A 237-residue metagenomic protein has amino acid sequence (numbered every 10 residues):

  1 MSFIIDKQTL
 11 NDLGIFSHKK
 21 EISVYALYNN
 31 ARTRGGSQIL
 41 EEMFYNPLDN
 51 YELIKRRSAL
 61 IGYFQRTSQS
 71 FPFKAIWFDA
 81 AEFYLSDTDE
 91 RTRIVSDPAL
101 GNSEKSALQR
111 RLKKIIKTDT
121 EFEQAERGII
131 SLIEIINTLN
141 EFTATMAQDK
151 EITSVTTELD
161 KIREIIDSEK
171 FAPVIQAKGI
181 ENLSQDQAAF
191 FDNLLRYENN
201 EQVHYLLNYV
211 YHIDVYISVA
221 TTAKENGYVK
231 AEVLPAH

Functional and structural regions predicted by a protein language model:
M1-P173, Q202, Y209-H212: Conserved amphipathic alpha-helical "coupling/scaffold" segments that transmit conformational changes between domains
I4, Y205-H237: Conserved NTPase motor "head" modules and their coupling/switch loops across ABC/AAA+ ATPases, GTPases, and GHKL ATPases
I166-D192: Extended, charged coiled-coil "arm/hinge" scaffolds of SMC/Rad50-like chromosome-maintenance ATPases and other large
L195-E198: An accessory alpha-helical subdomain
